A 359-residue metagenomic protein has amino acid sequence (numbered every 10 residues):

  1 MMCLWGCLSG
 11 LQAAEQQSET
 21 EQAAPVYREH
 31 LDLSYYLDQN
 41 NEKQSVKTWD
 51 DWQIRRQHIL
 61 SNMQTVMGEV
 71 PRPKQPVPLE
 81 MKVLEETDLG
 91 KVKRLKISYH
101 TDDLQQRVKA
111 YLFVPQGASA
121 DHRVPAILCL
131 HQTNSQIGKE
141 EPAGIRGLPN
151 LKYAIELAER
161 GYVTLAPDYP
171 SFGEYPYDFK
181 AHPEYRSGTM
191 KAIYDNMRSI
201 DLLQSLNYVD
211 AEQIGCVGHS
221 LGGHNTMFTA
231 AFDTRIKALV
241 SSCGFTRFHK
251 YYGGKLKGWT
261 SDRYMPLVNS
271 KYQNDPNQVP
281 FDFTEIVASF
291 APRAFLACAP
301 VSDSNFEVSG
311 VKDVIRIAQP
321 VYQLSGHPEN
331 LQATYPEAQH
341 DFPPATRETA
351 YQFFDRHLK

Functional and structural regions predicted by a protein language model:
M1-S9: Bacterial N-terminal signal peptides
A14-R72: N-terminal pre-domain segments of enzymes
V70-H122: N-terminal cap/lid segment of alpha/beta-hydrolase-fold proteins
A120-L206, Y252-K257: Cap/lid segment of the alpha/beta-hydrolase catalytic domain
R198-S270: Primarily recognizes the serine-hydrolase "nucleophile elbow" in alpha/beta-hydrolase and SGNH/GDSL folds
S241-I286, N305-I315, Q323-H327: Mobile cap/lid helix-loop segments that gate and shape the active-site cleft of serine hydrolases
A291-V308, E337: Conserved strand-to-loop "acid loop" that flanks and positions the catalytic carboxylate
R316-K359: C-terminal catalytic histidine-bearing segment of alpha/beta-hydrolase fold enzymes
